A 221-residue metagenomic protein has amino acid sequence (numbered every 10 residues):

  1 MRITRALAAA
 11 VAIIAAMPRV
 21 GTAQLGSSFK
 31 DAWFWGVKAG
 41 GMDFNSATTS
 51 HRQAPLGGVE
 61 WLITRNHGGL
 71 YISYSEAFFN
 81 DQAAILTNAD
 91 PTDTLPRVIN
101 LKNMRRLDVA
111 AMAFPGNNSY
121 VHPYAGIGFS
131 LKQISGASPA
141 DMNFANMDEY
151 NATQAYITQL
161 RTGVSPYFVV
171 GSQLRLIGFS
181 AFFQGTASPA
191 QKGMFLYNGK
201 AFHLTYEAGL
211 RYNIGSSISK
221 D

Functional and structural regions predicted by a protein language model:
A8-A16: Bacterial N-terminal signal peptides
R19-L70, R211-S217, D221: Short glycine/proline- and aromatic-enriched beta-strand/turn motifs that initiate or cap beta-hairpins
S27-W35, N66-L70, S119-A125, I177-A181 (+1 more regions): Outer-envelope beta-barrel architecture signal
D31-W33, H51-G57, L101-L107, V121 (+2 more regions): Residues that define the transmembrane beta-barrel architecture of outer-membrane proteins
W35-G41, I72-F78, A125-L131, S172 (+1 more regions): Transmembrane beta-barrel strands of outer-membrane/channel proteins
F44-A47, T92-I99, A152-T158, Q191-N198: Extracellular loop and loop/strand-boundary signature of outer-membrane beta-barrel proteins
E60-A145, Y212: Gram-negative (and chloroplast) outer-membrane scaffold detector with strong preference for beta-barrel transmembrane
F79-A83, F168-D221: Predominantly the C-terminal beta-signal and adjacent terminal strand-loop region of outer-membrane beta-barrel
